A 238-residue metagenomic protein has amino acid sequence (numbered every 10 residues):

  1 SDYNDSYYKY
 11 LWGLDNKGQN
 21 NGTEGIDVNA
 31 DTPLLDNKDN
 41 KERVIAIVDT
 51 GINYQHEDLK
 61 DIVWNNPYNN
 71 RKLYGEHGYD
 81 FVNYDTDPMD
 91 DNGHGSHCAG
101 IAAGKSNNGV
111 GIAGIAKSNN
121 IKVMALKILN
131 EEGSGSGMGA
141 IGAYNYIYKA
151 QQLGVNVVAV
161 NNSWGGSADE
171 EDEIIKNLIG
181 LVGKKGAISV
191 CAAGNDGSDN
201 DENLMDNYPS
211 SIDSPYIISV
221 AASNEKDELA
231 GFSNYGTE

Functional and structural regions predicted by a protein language model:
S1-N16, N65: Autoinhibitory propeptides
Y7, Y54-L59, G197-N200, M205: Short glycine/serine- and acidic-residue-enriched loop/turn motifs that recur at repeat junctions
D15-A30, E238: C-terminal accessory segments
D31-H77, Y84-G139, V155-V158, E171 (+3 more regions): Subtilisin-like serine protease catalytic core
A46, C98, Q152-E238: Catalytic-core segments of hydrolase enzymes
G142-L153: Short, well-structured alpha-helical segments in soluble
